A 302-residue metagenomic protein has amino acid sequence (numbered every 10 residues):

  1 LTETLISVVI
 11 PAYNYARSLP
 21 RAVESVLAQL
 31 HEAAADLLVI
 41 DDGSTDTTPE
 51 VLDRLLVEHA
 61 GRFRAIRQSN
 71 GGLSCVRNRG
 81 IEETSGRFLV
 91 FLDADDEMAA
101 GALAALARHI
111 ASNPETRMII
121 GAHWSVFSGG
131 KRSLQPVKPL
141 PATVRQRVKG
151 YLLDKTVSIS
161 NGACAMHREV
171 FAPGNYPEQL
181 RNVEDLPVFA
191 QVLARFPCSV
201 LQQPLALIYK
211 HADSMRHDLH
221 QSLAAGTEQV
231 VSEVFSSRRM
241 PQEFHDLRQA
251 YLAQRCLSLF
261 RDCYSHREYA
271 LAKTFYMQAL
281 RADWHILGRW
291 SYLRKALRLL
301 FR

Functional and structural regions predicted by a protein language model:
E24-A34: Short, acidic, metal-binding catalytic loop of nucleotide-sugar glycosyltransferases
S25, D41-E50, G71, D93: A conserved acidic beta->alpha catalytic loop
T47, D96-H109: Acidic donor-binding/catalytic loop of UDP-sugar-dependent glycosyltransferases, especially processive GT2
Q68-T84: Glycine-rich, basic loop-to-helix element that forms the pyrophosphate-binding segment of sugar-nucleotide handling
L73, L103-V170: Flexible acidic/His/Gly-enriched loops in nucleotide-sugar-dependent glycosyltransferase catalytic domains
L89: Short aromatic/hydrophobic "clamp" motif used to bind/position activated sugar donors
P141-A225: Conserved nucleotide-sugar donor-binding catalytic segment
K210-R302: C-terminal subregions of glycosyltransferases and related glycan-biosynthesis enzymes
